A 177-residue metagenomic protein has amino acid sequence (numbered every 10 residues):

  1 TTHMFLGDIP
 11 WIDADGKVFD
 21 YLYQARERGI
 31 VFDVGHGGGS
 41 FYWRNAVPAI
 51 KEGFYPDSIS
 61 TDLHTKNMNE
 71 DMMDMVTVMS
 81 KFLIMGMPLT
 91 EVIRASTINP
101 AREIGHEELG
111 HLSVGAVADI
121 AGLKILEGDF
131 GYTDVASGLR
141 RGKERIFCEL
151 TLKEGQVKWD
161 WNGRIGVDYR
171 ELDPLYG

Functional and structural regions predicted by a protein language model:
T1-N69: Active-site core of metal-dependent hydrolases
H3-L6, G35-G37, D62-L63, A95 (+3 more regions): Fold-independent oxyanion-binding glycine-rich loops and adjacent beta-strand/coil segments at enzyme active sites
G16, M72-V76, G142: Short, conserved loop/turn and helix-capping segments at secondary-structure boundaries that abut family-defining
D20-V34, V78, M85, V135-V157: P-loop/Walker A phosphate-binding loop and immediately adjacent motor/lid segment at beta-alpha junctions
L22, S96-I98, V167: Short linear loop/turn motifs
R44-I125: His/Asp/Glu-enriched, well-ordered alpha-helical/loop segment that forms or immediately abuts the divalent-metal
A118-L172: C-terminal cap of metal-dependent C-N hydrolases
D173-G177: Acidic, His/Gly-rich catalytic cores of divalent-metal-dependent hydrolytic chemistry
